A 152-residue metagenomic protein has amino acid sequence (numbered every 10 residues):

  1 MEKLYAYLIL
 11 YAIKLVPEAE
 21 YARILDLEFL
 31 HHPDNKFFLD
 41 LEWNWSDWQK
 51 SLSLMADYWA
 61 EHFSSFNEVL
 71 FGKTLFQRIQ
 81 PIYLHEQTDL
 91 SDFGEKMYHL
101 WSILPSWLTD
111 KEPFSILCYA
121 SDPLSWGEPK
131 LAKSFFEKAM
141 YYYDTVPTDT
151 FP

Functional and structural regions predicted by a protein language model:
M1-P152: Acidic, Ser/Pro/Thr-rich low-complexity regulatory regions and the short amphipathic helical interaction modules they
